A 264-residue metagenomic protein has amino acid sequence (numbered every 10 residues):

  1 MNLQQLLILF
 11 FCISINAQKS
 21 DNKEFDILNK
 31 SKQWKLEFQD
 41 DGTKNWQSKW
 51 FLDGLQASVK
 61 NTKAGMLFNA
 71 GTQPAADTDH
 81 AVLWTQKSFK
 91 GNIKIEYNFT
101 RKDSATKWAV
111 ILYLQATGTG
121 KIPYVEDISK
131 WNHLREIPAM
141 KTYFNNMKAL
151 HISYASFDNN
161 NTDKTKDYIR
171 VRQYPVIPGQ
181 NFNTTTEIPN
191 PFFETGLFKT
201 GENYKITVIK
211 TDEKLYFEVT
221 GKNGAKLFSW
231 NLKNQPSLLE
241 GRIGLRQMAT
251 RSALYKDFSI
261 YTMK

Functional and structural regions predicted by a protein language model:
M1-K23: Bacterial Sec-dependent N-terminal signal peptides
K19-K264: Extracellular glycan-recognition regions
